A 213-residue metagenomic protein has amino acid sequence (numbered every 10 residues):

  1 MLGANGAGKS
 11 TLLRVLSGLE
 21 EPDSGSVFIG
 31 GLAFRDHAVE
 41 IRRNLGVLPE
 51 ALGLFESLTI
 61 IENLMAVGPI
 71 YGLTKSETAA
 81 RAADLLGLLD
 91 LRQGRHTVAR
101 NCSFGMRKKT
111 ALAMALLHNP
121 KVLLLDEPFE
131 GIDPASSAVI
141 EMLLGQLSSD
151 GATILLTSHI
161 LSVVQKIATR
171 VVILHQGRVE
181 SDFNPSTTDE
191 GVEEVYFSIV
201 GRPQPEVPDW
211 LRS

Functional and structural regions predicted by a protein language model:
S17: Helix-to-loop junction immediately C-terminal to a conserved catalytic motif
G25-A33, I41, S181-F183: Conserved ABC transporter NBD signature motif
M65, P69, S76-G94: Conserved ABC ATPase "signature" region
N119: Conserved catalytic motifs of ABC-family nucleotide-binding domains
L123-D126: Catalytic Walker B motif of ABC-type/P-loop ATPase nucleotide-binding domains
